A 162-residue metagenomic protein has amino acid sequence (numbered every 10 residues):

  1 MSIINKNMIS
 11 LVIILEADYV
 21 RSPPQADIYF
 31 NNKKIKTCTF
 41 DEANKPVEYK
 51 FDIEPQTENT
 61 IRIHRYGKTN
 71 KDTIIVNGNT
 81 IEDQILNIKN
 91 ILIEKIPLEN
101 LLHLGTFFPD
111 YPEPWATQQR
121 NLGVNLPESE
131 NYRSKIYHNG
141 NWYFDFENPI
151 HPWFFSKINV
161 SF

Functional and structural regions predicted by a protein language model:
M1-I9, Y19-R21, P97-F162: Activation corresponds to long, low-complexity, non-globular regions
M8-S10, P23-Q25, I88: Exposed beta-strand and adjacent loop surfaces of beta-rich binding modules that mediate intermolecular recognition
I9-L15, I28, V47, P55-V76: Short, well-structured beta-strand segments within conserved domains
V20-P24, T57: Short loop/turn segments at connectors of secondary-structure elements within structured domains
I28-K36, I93-K95: Short strand-turn-strand beta-turns centered on an Asx-Gly dipeptide
K33-Q56, P109-W115: Extracellular carbohydrate recognition and processing domains and analogous Trp-centered ligand-binding platforms
D52-T60, L92-L98: A short, structured loop/turn motif at beta-sheet edges
K71-T106: Exposed low-complexity, polar/acidic, P/S/T/G-rich flexible segments that act as propeptides, protease-susceptible
